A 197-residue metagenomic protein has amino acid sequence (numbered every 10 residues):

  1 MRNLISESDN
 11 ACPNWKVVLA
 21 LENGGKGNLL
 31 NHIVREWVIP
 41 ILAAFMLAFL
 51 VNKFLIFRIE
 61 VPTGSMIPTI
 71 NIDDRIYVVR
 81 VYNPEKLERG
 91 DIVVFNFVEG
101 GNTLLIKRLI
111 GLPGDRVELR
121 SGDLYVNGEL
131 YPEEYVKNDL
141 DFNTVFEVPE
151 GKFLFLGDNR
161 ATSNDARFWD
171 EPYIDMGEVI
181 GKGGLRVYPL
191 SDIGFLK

Functional and structural regions predicted by a protein language model:
M1-L104, I174-K197: Protein maturation boundaries and topogenic segments
D74, E88-D91, D115, K152 (+1 more regions): Structural motif
V81, V98, G122, D158-N159: Short, surface-exposed secondary-structure boundary micro-motifs
L104-R108, L112-V126: Mid-length scaffold segments of soluble, non-membrane domains
V126-D141: PP2C/PPM family metal-dependent serine/threonine protein phosphatase catalytic domain, recognizing the conserved
K137-K152: Acidic loop->beta-strand submotif enriched in PP2C/PPM serine/threonine phosphatases
